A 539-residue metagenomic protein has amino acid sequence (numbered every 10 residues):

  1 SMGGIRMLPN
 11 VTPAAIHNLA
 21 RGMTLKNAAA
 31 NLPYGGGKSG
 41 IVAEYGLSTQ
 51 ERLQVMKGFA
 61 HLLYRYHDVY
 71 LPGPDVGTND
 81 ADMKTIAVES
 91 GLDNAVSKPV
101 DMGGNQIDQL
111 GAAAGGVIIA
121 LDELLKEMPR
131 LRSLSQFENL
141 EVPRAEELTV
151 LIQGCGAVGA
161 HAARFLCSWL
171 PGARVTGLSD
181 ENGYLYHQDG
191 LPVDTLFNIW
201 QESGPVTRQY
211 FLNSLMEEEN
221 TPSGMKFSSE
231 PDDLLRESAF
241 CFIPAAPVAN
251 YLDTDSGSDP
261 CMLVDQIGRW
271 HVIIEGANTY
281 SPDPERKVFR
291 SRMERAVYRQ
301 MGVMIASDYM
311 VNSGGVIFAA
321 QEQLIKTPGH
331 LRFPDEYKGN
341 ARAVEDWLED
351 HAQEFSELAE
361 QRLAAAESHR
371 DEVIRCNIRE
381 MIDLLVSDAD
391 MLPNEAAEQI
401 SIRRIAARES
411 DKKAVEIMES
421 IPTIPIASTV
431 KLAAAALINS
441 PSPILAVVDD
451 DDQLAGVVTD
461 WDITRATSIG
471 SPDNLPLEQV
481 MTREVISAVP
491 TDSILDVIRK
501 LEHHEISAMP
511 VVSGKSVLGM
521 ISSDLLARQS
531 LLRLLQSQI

Functional and structural regions predicted by a protein language model:
M7-L8, T24-L148: Glycine/serine-rich phosphate-binding loop and adjoining beta1-alpha1 elements at the start of nucleotide-handling
D108-E237: Glycine-rich phosphate/diphosphate-binding loop of Rossmann-like nucleotide-binding domains
G183-Y186, L191-I305: Rossmann-like adenosine-cofactor binding region
Q266-E409: Adenosine-phosphate binding glycine-rich loop
K412-P422, S428, D473-V485: Bateman (tandem CBS) regulatory domains
T423-S442, V448-D449, T467, S487-I506 (+2 more regions): The conserved cystathionine-beta-synthase
A455-W461, S507, L518-L526: Short hydrophobic beta-strand motif reused across regulatory alpha/beta modules
D462-E478, L525-I539: A short, polar/charged loop-to-alpha-helix boundary motif
